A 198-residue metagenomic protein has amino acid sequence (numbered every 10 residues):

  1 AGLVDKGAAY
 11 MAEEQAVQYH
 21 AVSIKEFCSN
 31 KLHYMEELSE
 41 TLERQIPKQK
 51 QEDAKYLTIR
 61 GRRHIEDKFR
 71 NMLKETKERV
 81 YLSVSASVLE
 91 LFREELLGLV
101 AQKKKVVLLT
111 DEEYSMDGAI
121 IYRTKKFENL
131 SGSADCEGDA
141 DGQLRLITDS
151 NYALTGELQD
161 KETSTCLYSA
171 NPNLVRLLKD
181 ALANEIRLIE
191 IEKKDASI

Functional and structural regions predicted by a protein language model:
A1-K6: Basic amphipathic alpha-helical segments that dock to polyanions
G7-H33: Short, cationic-aromatic polyanion-contact patches
A9, L38, L42-Q45, L188-A196: Conserved N-terminal alpha-helical segment that immediately precedes and caps sugar-phosphate-binding
A9-Y10, F69-M72, T155-L158: Short, flexible, solvent-exposed loop/turn segments with mixed acidic/basic and small polar residues
Y34, L38-V107: PLD-like (HKD) phosphodiesterase/transphosphatidyltransferase domain
V88-I198: C-terminal regulatory/effector modules of DNA-binding transcriptional regulators
